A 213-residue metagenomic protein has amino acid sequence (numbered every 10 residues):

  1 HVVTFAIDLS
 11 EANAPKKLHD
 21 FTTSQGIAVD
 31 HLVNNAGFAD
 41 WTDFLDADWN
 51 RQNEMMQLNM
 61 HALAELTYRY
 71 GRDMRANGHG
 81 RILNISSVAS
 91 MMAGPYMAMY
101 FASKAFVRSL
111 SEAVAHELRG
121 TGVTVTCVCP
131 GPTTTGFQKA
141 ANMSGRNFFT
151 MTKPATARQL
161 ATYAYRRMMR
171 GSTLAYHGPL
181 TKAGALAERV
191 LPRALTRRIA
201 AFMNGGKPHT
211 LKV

Functional and structural regions predicted by a protein language model:
A6-K17, W49: The beta1-alpha1 cofactor-binding region of Rossmann-like NAD(H)/NADP(H)-dependent oxidoreductases
N35-D40: Conserved NAD(P)H cofactor-binding loop of Rossmann-fold oxidoreductase domains
D43-L45, R51-E54: Substrate-binding pocket helix/loop in short-chain dehydrogenase/reductase
L45, G94-A98: Active-site loop immediately N-terminal to the catalytic Tyr-X3-Lys motif of short-chain dehydrogenase/reductase
T67, S103: Active-site helix of classical SDR
S87: Residue(s) in the substrate-gating loop at a strand-loop-helix junction that position the organic substrate next
R119-L180: SDR active-site lid
